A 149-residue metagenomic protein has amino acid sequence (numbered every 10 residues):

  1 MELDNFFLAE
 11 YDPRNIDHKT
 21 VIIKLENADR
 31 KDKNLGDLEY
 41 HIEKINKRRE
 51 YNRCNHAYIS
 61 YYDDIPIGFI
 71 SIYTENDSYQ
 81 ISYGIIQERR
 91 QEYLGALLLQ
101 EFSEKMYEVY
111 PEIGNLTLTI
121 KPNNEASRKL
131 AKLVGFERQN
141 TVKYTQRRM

Functional and structural regions predicted by a protein language model:
M1-N27, M149: Conserved N-terminal entry element of GNAT/NAT acetyltransferase domains
L3-F6, L133, E137-M149: C-terminal "cap" of GNAT-fold acetyltransferases
I16, N76, E125-A126: Short alpha-helical
T20-K24, Y40, L97, E101 (+1 more regions): Alpha-helical elements of Rossmann-like donor-binding domains used by nucleotide-donor carbohydrate transfer enzymes
A28-S82, E88: Acetyl-CoA-dependent GNAT
Y73-Y83, R90, V109-G114, V142-T145: A conserved beta-turn-beta hairpin within the catalytic core of GNAT-like acetyltransferases that forms part
Q91-M106, K129-L133: Conserved acetyl-CoA-binding loop-helix of GNAT-fold acetyltransferases
L116-R128, E137: Conserved beta-strand-loop-alpha-helix junction that forms the acyl-donor binding cleft
